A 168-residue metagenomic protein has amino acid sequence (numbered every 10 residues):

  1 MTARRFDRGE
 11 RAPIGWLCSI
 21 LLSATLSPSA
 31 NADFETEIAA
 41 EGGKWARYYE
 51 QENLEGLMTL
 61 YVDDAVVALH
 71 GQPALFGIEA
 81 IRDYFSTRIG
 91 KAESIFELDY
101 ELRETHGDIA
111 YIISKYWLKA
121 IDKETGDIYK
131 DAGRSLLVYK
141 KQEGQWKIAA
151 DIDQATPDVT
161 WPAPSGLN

Functional and structural regions predicted by a protein language model:
M1-T2, T25: Short intrinsically disordered, low-complexity coil segments enriched in acidic
T2-A3, D33: The identity of the second residue at the extreme N-terminus of proteins
A3-L17: Bacterial N-terminal signal peptides that target proteins for export
G15-T25: Bacterial N-terminal signal peptides
S27-S29: N-terminal signal peptide c-region/cleavage motif recognized by signal peptidases
N31-T59, V66-N168: A beta-strand edge to alpha-helix "cap/lid" segment located at domain peripheries
